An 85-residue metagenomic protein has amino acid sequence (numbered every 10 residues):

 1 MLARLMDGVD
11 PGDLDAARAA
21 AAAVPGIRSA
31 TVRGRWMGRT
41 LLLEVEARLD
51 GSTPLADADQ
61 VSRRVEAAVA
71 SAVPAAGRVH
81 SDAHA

Functional and structural regions predicted by a protein language model:
M1-A85: Alpha-helical transmembrane segments and adjacent TM-loop junctions that form the membrane-embedded core of multi-pass
